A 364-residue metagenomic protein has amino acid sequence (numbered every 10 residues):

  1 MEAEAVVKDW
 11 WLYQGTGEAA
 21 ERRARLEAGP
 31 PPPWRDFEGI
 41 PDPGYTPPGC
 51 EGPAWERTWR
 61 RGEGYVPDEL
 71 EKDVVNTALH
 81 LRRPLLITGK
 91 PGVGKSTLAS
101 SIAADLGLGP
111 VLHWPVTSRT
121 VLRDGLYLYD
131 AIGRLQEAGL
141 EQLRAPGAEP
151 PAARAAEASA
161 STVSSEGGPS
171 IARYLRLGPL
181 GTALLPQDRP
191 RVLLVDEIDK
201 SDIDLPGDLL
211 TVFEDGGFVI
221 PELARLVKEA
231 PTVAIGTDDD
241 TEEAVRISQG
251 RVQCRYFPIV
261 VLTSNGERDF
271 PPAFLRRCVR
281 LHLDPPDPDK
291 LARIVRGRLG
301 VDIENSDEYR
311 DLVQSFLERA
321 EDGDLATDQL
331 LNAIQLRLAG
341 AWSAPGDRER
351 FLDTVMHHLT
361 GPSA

Functional and structural regions predicted by a protein language model:
M1-A364: C-terminal regulatory/interaction module of P-loop NTP-utilizing enzymes
